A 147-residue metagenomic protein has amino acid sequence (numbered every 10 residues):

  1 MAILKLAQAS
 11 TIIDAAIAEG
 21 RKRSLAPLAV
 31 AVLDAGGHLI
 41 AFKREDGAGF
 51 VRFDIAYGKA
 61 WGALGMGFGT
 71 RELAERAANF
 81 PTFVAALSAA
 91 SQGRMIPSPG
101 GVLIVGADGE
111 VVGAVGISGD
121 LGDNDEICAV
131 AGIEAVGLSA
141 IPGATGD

Functional and structural regions predicted by a protein language model:
M1-D147: Flexible, solvent-exposed loop/hinge segments and secondary-structure transition points
